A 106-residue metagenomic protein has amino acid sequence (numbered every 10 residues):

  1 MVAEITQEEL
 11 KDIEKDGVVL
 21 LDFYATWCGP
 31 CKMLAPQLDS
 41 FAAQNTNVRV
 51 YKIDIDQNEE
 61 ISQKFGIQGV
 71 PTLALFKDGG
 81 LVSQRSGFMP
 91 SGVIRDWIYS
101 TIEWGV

Functional and structural regions predicted by a protein language model:
M1-D12: N-terminal "domain-start" segment that seeds a small globular fold
E14-Y24: Short active-site neighborhood of thiol/selenol oxidoreductases, capturing the structured segment around
L20-L21, V50, L73: Hydrophobic beta-strand anchors of alpha/beta hydrolase catalytic cores
C28-C31, L73: The canonical Cys-X-X-Cys-His
P30-Q44: Typically the conserved alpha-helix immediately C-terminal to a functionally engaged Cys/Sec in thioredoxin-like
D54-D56: Conserved acidic residues
E59, F65-A74: Structural micro-motif
K77-V106: Non-catalytic, surface beta->alpha helical segment in thiol-disulfide oxidoreductase systems
